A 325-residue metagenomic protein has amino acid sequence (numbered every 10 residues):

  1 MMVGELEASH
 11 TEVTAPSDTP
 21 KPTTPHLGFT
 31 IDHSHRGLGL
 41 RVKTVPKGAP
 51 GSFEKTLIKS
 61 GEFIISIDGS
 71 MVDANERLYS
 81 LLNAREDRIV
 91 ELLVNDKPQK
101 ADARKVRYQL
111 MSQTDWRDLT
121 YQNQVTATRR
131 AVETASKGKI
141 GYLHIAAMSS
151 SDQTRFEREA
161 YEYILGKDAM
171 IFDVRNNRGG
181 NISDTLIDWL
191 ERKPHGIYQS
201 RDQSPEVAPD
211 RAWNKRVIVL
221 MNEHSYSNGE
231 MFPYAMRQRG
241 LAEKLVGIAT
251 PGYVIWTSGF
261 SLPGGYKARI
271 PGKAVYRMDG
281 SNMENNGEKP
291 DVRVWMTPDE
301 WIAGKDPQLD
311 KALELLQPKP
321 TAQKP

Functional and structural regions predicted by a protein language model:
E5-G48, S52, R130: PDZ/PDZ-like peptide-tail recognition elements
P16-P20, R41-P50, I65-P263, W301-Q308 (+1 more regions): Cleft-lining beta-strand/loop regions that shape enzyme active-site pockets
D32, L93-K97, Y276: A generic structural motif
K59-I65: Structural motif
R130, I197, S225-S227, G264-V292: Metal-dependent DNA phosphodiester-chemistry modules and their immediately adjacent helices/loops in DNA-processing
L241, I255-T257, M283, P290 (+1 more regions): C-terminal soluble interaction/assembly domains
L316-P325: Conserved functional hotspot residues or short segments at active or partner-binding sites across diverse domains
